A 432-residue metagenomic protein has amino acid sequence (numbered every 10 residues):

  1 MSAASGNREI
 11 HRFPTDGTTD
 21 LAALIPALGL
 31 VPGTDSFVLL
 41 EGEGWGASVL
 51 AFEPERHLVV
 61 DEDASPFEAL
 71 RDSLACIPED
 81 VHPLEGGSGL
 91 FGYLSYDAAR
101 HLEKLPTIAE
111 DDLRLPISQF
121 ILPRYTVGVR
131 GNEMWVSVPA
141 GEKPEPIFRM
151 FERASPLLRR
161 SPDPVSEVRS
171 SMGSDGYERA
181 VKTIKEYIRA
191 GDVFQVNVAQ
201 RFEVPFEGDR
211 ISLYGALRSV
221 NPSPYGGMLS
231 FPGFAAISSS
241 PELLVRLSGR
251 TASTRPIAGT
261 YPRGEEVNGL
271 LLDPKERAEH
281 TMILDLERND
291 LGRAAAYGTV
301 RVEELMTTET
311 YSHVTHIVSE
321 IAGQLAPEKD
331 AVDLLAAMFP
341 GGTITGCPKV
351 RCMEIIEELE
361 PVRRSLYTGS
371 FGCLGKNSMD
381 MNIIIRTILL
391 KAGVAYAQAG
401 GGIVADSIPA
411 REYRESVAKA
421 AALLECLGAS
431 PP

Functional and structural regions predicted by a protein language model:
M1-P432: Extended alpha-helical targeting/anchoring segments, especially N-terminal organellar/secretory targeting helices
